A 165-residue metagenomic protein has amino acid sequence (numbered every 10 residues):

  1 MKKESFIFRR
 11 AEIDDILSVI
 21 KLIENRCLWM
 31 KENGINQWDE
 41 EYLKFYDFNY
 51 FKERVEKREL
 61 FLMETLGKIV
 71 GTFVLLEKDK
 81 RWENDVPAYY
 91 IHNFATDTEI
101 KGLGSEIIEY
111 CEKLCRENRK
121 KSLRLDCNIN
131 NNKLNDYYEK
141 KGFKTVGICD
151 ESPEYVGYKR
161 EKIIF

Functional and structural regions predicted by a protein language model:
M1-D14: Conserved N-terminal entry element of GNAT/NAT acetyltransferase domains
M1-K2, E151-F165: Terminal substrate-recognition subdomain of acyl/acetyltransferases
I13, K21-E32, Q37-E99, I108-Y110 (+2 more regions): Acetyl-CoA-dependent GNAT
S105: Residues forming the Rossmann-fold NAD(P)(H) cofactor-binding site
C115-C127: Conserved GNAT acetyl-CoA-binding A-motif
L125-N135, E151-Y155: Conserved beta-strand-loop-alpha-helix junction that forms the acyl-donor binding cleft
Y138-C149: Conserved acetyl-CoA-binding loop of GNAT-fold acetyltransferases
